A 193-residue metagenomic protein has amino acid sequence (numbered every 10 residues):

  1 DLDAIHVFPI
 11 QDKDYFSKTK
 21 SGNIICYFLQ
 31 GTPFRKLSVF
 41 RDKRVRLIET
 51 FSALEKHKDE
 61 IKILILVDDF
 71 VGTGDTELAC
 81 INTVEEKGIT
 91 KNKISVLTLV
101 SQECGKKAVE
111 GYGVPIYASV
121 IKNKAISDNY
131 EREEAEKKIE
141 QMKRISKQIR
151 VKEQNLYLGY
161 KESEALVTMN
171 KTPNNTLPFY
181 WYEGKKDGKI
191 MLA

Functional and structural regions predicted by a protein language model:
D1-D3, E55-E60, I89-T90: Flexible, charged surface loops at secondary-structure boundaries
D3-F28, T32, A79-A193: PRPP-dependent phosphoribosyltransferase catalytic core
K18-I63, G72-A79: Short, glycine/charge-rich flexible loops or terminal/linker lids adjacent to PRPP-binding catalytic cores
L66-V67: Generic enzyme active-site microenvironment
